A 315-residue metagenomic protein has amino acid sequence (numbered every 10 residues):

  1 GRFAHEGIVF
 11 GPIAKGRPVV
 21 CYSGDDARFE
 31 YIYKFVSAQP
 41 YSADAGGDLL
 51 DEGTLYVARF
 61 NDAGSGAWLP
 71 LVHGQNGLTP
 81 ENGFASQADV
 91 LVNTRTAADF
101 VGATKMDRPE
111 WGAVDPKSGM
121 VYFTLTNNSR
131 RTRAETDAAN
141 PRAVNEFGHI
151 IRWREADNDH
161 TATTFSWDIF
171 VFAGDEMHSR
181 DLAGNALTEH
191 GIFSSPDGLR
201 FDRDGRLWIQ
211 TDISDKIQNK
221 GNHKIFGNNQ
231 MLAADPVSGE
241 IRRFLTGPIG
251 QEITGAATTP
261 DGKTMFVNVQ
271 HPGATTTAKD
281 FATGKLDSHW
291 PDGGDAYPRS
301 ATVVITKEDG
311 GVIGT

Functional and structural regions predicted by a protein language model:
G1-T315: Conserved small-residue
